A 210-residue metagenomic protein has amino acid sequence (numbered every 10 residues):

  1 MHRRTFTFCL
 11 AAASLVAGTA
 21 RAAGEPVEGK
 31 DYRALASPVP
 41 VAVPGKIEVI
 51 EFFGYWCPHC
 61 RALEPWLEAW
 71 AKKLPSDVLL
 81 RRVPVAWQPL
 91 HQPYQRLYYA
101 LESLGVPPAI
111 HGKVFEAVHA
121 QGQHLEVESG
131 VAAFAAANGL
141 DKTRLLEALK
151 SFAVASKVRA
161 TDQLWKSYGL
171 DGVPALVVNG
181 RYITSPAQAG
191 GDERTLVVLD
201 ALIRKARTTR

Functional and structural regions predicted by a protein language model:
H2-P89, R204-R210: Extracytoplasmic thiol/disulfide redox context detector
E28-D31, Q121, L145: Glycine-rich, flexible loop/turn motifs
E48-E51, A62, W66-A69, Q92-R96 (+8 more regions): Extracytoplasmic/secreted proteins, especially bacterial periplasmic and envelope-associated proteins
Y55-H59, A86-L90, A117-A120, V154 (+1 more regions): Solvent-exposed loop/turn segments at secondary-structure junctions within structured extracellular/periplasmic domains
W56, A71-L74, L101-G105, V118-G122 (+5 more regions): Sec/Tat-exported extracytoplasmic proteins
L74-L104, P108-A135: Structural microenvironment flanking redox-active thiols in thiol-disulfide oxidoreductases
A137-R210: C-terminal cap of thioredoxin/glutaredoxin-like
